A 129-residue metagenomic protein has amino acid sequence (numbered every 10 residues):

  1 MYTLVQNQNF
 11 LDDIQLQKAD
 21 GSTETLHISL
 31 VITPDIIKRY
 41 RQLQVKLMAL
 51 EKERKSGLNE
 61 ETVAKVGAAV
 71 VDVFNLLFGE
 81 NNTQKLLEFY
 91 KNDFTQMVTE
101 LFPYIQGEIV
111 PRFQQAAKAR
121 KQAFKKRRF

Functional and structural regions predicted by a protein language model:
M1-L58: Short N-terminal mixed-charge amphipathic segments
N7-D13, V63-V66, F113, A123-F124: Low-complexity, flexible helical/coil segments
I37, M48, V71, T99-F102 (+1 more regions): Residue-level detector of alpha-helical secondary structure
S56-V70: Contiguous, amphipathic alpha-helical segments that mediate oligomerization or scaffolding in large protein assemblies
L77: Conserved catalytic core of Hanks-type protein kinase domains
E80-F129: C-terminal charged interaction modules
